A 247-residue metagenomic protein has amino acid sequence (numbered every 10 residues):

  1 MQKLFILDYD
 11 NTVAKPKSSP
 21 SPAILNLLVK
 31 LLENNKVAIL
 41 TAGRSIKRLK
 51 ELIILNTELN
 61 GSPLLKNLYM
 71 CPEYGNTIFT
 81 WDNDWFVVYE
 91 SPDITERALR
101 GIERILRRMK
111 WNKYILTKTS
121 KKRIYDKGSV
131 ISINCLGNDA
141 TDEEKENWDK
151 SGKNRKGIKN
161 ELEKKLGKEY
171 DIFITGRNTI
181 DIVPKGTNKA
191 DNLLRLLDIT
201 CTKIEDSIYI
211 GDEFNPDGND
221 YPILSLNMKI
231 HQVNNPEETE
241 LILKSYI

Functional and structural regions predicted by a protein language model:
M1-L4, S21, V183-K185, K189-I247: Mg2+-dependent phosphoryl-transfer enzymes with acidic/Ser/Thr/Gly-rich catalytic loops
M1-Q2, N34-N35, L65-N67, G128 (+1 more regions): A general structural motif
Q2-S18, M70, D220: Asp-based phosphoryl-transfer active-site loop
L7-D10, P72-N76, K127-G128, N134-N138: Short loop/turn segments at strand-loop or loop-helix junctions that form parts of catalytic or ligand-binding pockets
S19-S120: Active-site phosphate-binding/coordination module
I39-L40, I133, Y209, Q232: Structural beta-sheet core signal
S45-I46, T77, G137-A140, N178-T179 (+1 more regions): Short, solvent-exposed loop/turn segments at secondary-structure junctions
L116-I208: Conserved acidic, metal-coordinating active-site core of Asp-based, Mg2+-dependent phosphoryl-transfer enzymes
